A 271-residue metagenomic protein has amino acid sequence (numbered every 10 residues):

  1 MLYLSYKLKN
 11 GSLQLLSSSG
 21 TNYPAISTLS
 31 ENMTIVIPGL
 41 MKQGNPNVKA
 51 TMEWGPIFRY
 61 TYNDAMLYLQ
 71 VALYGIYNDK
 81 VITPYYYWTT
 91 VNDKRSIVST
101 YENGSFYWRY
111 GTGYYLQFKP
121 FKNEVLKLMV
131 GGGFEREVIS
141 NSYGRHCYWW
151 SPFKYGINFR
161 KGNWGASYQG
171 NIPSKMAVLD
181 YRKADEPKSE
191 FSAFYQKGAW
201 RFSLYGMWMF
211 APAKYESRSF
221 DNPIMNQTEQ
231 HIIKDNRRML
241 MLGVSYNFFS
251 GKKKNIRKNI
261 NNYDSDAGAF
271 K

Functional and structural regions predicted by a protein language model:
L8, S17-Y23, N32-M33, W54 (+9 more regions): Transmembrane beta-strands of outer-membrane beta-barrel pores
K9-W54, G75-K94, A211-N226: Surface-exposed extracellular loop regions of Gram-negative outer-membrane beta-barrel proteins, predominantly
L13-L15, P56, L69-L73, Y110-T112 (+7 more regions): Transmembrane beta-strands of outer-membrane beta-barrel proteins
N22-T28, L69, N78-Y86, V125-K127 (+5 more regions): Outer-membrane beta-barrel proteins
Q43-N45, K49, Y62, Y68-V130 (+2 more regions): Outer membrane beta-barrel strand-and-loop segments of large Gram-negative receptors, especially TonB-dependent
A50-P56, A65, G104-T112, R145-F153 (+4 more regions): Residues that define the transmembrane beta-barrel architecture of outer-membrane proteins
G132-E137, W150-Q196, W200-R201, Y205-T228: C-terminal beta-barrel architecture of Gram-negative outer-membrane proteins
K197-K271: C-terminal beta-signal and adjacent terminal beta-strands/loops of Gram-negative outer-membrane beta-barrel proteins
